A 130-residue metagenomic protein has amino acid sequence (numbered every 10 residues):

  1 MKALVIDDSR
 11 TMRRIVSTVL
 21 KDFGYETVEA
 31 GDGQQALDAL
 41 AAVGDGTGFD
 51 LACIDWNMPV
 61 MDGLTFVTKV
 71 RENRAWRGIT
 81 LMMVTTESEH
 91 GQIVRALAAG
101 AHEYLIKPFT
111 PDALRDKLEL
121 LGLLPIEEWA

Functional and structural regions predicted by a protein language model:
R14-D22: Charged docking surfaces used in two-component/phosphorelay signaling
E29-L51: Acidic, metal-coordinating helix/loop segments flanking the phosphotransfer/catalytic sites of two-component signaling
D55, T85: Active-site residues of response regulator receiver
M58: Receiver (REC) domain active-site loop signature in two-component systems and cognate sites in sensor histidine kinases
H102: Short, glycine/charged-rich "phosphate-handling" switch motifs in NTP-dependent and phosphotransfer domains
F109-L118: C-terminal output helix
